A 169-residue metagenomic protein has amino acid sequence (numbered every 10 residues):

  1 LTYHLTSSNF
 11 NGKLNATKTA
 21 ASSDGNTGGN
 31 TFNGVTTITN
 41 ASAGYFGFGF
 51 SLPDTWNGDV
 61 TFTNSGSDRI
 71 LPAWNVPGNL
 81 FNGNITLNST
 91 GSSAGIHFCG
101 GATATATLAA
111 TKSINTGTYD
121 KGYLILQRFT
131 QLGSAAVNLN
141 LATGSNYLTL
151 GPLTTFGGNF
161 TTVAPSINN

Functional and structural regions predicted by a protein language model:
L1-T31, V35-T55, T61-L80, T86-N169: Extracellular beta-strand-rich, repetitive "passenger/adhesive" scaffolds that bind or process carbohydrates
